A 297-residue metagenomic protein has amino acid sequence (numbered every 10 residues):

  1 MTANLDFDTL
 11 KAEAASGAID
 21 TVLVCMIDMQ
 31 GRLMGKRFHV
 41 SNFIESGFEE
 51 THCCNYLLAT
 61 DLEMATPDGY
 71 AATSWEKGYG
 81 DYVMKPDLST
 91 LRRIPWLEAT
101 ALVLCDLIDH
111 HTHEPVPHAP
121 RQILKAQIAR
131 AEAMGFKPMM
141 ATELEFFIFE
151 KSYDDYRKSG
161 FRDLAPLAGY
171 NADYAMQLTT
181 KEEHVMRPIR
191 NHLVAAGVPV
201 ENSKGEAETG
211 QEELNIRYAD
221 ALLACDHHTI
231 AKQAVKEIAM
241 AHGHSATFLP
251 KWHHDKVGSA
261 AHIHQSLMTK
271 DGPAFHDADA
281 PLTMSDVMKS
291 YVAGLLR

Functional and structural regions predicted by a protein language model:
M1-N202, A224: ATP/Mg2+-dependent ligation/transfer catalytic cores
V24-I27, F149, S203, N215-R217 (+3 more regions): Generic beta-strand/beta-sheet core signal
E98-T100, A141, A207-T209, G258-H262: Short, solvent-exposed loop/turn segments at the edges of secondary structure
V103-D109, E212-A219, Q265: Short, hydrophobic beta-strand segments
L144, A165, E206-L214: Short, conserved phosphate-binding/catalytic loop or strand-edge motifs used in phosphoryl-/nucleotidyl-transfer
Y156-Y170, R217, L222-H242: Active-site-proximal mixed secondary-structure blocks
M176-E182, M186-R190, V194-E201, L214-A221 (+2 more regions): Accessory "access/gating" subregions that flank catalytic or transport cores
L223, H228, K232-R297: Glycine-rich anion/phosphate-binding loop at the beta-strand->alpha-helix junction
